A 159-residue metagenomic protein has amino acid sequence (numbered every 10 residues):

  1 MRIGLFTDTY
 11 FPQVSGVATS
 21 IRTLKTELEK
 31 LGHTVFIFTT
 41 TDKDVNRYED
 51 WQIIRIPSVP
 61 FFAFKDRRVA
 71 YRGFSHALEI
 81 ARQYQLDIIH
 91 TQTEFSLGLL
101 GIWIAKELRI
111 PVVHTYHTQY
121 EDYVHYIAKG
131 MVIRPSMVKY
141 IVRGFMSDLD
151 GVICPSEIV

Functional and structural regions predicted by a protein language model:
M1-P57, A81: N-terminal subdomain of nucleotide-sugar transferases
I3, I88, A105-V124, I153: Active-site proximal beta-strand in glycosyltransferases
V17-S20, T40, Q92, V152-S156: Replace "coordinates the UDP/GDP/TDP-sugar" with "coordinates nucleotide-activated sugar donors
K43, S96, I158-V159: Alpha-helix capping/helix-boundary segments
F62-I88, L97-W103, E107, S136 (+1 more regions): An amphipathic, basic-hydrophobic alpha-helix
Q92-L97, Y116: Short His-centered aromatic/hydrophobic patch
P111, D122-G144: Nucleotide-sugar donor phosphate/pyrophosphate-binding loop at the beta->alpha transition of glycosyltransferases
F145-V159: A short, active-site helix/loop in glycosyltransferases that binds the activated sugar's phosphate group
